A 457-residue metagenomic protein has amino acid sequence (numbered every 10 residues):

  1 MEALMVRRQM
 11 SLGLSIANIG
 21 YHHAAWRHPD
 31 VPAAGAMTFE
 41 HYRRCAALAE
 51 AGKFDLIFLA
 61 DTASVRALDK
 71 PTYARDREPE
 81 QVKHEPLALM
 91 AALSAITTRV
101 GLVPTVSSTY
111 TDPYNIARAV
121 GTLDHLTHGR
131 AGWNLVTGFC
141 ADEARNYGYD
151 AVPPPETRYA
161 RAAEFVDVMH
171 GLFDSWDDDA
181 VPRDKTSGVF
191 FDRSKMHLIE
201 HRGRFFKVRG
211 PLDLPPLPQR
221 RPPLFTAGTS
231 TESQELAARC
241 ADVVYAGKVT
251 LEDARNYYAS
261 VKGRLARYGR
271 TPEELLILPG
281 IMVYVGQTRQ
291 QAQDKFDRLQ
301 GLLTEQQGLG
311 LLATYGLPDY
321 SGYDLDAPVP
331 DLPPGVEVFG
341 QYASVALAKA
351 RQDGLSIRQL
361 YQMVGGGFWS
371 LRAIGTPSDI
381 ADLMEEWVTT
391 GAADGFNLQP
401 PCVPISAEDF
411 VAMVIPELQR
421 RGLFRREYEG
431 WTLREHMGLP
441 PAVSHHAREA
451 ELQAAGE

Functional and structural regions predicted by a protein language model:
E2-I96, Q219-P222, L332, A348 (+1 more regions): N-terminal beta1-alpha1-beta2 module of alpha/beta enzyme domains
E2-Y21, E156-Q219, E252-V388, L418-E457: An alpha-helical appendage that flanks or caps ligand/catalytic pockets
V6-R7, E50-A51, A91-T98, D124-R130 (+3 more regions): Acidic (Asp/Glu)-rich catalytic clusters
M10-L14, I57-L59, V100-V106, A131-L135 (+4 more regions): Hydrophobic faces of well-ordered beta-strands that scaffold small-molecule active sites in alpha/beta enzyme cores
L12, A49, K53, L93 (+9 more regions): Conserved, mostly hydrophobic/aromatic
G13-I16, V31-E40, L89-Q219: Hydrophobic, small-residue-rich alpha-helical packing segments that form membrane-like cores
A36-A49, T226-L236, T376-T389: Short, acidic/polar
T72-L102, R267-Y268, A407-R426: Alpha-helix-loop-beta-strand connector modules within alpha/beta enzyme cores
